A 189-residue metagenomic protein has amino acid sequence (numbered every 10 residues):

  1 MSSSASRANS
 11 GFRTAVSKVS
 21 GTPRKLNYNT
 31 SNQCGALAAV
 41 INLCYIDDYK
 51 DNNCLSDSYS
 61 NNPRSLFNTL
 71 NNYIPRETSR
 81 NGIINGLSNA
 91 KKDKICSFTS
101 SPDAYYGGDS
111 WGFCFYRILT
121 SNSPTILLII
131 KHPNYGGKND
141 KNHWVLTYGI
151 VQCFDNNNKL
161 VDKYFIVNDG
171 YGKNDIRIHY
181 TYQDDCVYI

Functional and structural regions predicted by a protein language model:
M1-T78: Active-site-adjacent structural segments surrounding the nucleophilic cysteine of cysteine proteases and isopeptidases
N61-I189: Conserved active-site-adjacent core of cysteine acyl-enzyme catalytic domains
